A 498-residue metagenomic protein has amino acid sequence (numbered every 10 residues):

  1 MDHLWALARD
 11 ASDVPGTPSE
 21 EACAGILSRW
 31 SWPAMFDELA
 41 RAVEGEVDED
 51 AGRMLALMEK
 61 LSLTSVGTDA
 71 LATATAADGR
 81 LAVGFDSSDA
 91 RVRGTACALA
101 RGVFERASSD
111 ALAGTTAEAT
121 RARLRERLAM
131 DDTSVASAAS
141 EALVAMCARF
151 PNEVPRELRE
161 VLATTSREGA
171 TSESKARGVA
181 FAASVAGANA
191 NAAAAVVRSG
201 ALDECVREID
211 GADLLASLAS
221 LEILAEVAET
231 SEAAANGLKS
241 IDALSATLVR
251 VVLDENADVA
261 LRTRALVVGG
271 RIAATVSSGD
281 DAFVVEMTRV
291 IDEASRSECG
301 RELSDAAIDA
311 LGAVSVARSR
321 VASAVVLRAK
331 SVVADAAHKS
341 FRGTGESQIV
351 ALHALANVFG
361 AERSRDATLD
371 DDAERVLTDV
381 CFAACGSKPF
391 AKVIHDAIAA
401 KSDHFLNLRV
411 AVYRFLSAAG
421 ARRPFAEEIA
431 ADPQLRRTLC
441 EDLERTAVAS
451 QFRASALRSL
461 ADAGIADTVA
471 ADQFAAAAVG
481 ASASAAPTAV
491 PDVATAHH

Functional and structural regions predicted by a protein language model:
M1-V47, M58-E59, L63, F150 (+2 more regions): N-terminal "cap/leader" segments of large eukaryotic alpha-helical scaffolds
A11, M54-L63, A96-A107, A142-A148 (+8 more regions): Hydrophobic residues within the alpha-helices of tandem HEAT/HEAT-like
E21-A34, G67-T75, S108-E118, R149-R159 (+8 more regions): Short, hydrophobic/charged alpha-helical patches characteristic of ARM/HEAT alpha-solenoid repeats and analogous
D37-V47, L81-D89, L124-D132, A163-S172 (+7 more regions): Helix-loop junctions that connect tandem helical modules in alpha-solenoid scaffolds
A51, R93, A136, K175 (+10 more regions): Residue-level detector of extended alpha-helical repeat arrays and alpha-solenoid scaffolds
A56, A98, E141, A180-F181 (+9 more regions): Alpha-solenoid helical repeat scaffolds
A56-G169, E173-K175: A generic tandem-repeat structural signature
A212, A235-L244, L248-L408: Eukaryotic tandem repeat interaction scaffolds
